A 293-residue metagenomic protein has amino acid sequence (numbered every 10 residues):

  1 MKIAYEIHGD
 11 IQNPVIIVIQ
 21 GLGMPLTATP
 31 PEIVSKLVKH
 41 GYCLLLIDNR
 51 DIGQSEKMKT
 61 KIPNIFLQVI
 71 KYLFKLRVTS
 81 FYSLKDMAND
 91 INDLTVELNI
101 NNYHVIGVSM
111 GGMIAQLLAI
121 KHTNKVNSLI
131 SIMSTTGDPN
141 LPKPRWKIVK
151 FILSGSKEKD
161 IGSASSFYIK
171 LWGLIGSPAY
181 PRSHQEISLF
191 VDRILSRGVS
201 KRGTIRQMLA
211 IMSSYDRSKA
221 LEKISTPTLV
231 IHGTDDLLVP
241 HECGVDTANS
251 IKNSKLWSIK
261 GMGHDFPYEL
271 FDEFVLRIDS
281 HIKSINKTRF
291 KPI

Functional and structural regions predicted by a protein language model:
E6-K71: Conserved HGGG/HGGXW glycine-rich cap/lid loop of the alpha/beta-hydrolase fold
K85-N102: Conserved acidic catalytic loop of the alpha/beta-hydrolase fold
N101-N140: Conserved hydrolase catalytic core segment
P144-K219, D246: Alpha/beta-hydrolase
I224, V230-H232: Short beta-strand/loop motif that positions the catalytic acidic residue of the alpha/beta-hydrolase fold
T226, P240-T247: Short alpha-helix in the alpha/beta-hydrolase fold that links the catalytic acid
D235-V239: Acidic catalytic loop of the alpha/beta-hydrolase fold
S254-I293: Catalytic active-site module of serine/aspartate enzymes centered on a nucleophile-bearing elbow/loop
